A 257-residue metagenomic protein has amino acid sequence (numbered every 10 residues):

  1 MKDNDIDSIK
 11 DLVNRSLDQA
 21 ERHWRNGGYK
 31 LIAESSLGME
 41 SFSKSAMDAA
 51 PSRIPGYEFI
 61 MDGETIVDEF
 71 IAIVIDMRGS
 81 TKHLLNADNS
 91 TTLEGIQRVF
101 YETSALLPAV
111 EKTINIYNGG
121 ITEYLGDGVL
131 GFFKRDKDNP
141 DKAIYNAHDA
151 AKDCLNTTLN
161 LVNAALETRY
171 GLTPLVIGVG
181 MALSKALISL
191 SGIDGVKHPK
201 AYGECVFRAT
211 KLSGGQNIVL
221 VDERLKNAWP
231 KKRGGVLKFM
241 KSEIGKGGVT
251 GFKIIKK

Functional and structural regions predicted by a protein language model:
M1-E58, R208, Q216-K257: Intrinsically disordered, glycine/charged-rich C-terminal tails and inter-domain linkers that flank nucleotidyl cyclase
K2, I6, P55, F59-D62 (+5 more regions): Generic, low-specificity signal for short hydrophobic/alpha-helical stretches with a mild N-terminal bias, encompassing
E21-G28, V74-M77, P174: Short acidic/polar alpha-helix capping motifs at helix-coil junctions
R25-F59, L85-L106, A147-N160: Charged, low-complexity, helix/coiled-coil-prone segments
S35, E64, F70, A150-N156 (+3 more regions): Generic detector of bulky aromatic hydrophobic side chains
M47-A50, V74-M77, R98, N118-E123 (+2 more regions): Short, functional N-terminal and low-complexity linear motifs
F59-N146: Catalytic NTP-binding/metal-coordinating core of nucleotidyl cyclase/transferase enzymes
D136-K246: Catalytic beta-strand-to-alpha-helix segment of the class III nucleotidyl cyclase homology domain
